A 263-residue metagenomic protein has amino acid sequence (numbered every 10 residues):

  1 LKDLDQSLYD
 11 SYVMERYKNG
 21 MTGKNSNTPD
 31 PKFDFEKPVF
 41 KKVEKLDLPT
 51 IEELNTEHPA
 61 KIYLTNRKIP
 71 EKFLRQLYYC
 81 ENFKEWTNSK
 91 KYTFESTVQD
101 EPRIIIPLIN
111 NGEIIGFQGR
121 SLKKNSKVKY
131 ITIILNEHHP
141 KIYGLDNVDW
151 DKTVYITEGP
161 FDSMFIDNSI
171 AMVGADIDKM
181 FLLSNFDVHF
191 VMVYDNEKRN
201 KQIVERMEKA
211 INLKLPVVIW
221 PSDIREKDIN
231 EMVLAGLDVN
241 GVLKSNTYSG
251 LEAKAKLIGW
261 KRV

Functional and structural regions predicted by a protein language model:
L1-C80, S126, K198, E205-E208: Non-catalytic accessory segments of DNA primases and related replication-initiation nucleases
L1-S11, Q76-F83, K90-K91, S96-Q99 (+1 more regions): Short, small/acidic-rich helices and loops at N termini and domain boundaries of DNA replication/processing enzymes
P31-F33, F40, I51, I109 (+3 more regions): Intrinsically disordered, low-complexity segments enriched in proline/serine/threonine
T50-L54, T93, S121, G144 (+3 more regions): Short, solvent-exposed coil/turn linker segments
E53, K61, N66, K90-Y92 (+2 more regions): A generic alpha-helix preference that emphasizes hydrophobic side chains
E85-H189, V204: Phosphate-handling DNA/RNA-contact segment within nucleic-acid enzymes
K127, D151-V154, P160-V263: TOPRIM fold recognition
